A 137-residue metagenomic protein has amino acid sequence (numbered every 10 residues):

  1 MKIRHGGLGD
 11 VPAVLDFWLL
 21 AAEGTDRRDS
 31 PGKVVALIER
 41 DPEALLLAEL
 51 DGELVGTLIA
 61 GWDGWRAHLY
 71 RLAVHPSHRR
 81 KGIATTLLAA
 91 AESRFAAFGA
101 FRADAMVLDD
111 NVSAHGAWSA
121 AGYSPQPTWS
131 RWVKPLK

Functional and structural regions predicted by a protein language model:
M1-K2: Extreme N-terminal starter segment of soluble prokaryotic enzymes
H5-R71, H75, L88-A90, R94 (+3 more regions): Acetyl-CoA-dependent GNAT
P76, A105-A114, V133-L136: Conserved beta-strand-loop-alpha-helix junction that forms the acyl-donor binding cleft
R80-S93, G116, A120: Conserved acetyl-CoA-binding loop-helix of GNAT-fold acetyltransferases
F95-V107: Conserved GNAT acetyl-CoA-binding A-motif
S113, A117-W129: Short acidic, glycine/proline-enriched helix-loop-strand junctions
